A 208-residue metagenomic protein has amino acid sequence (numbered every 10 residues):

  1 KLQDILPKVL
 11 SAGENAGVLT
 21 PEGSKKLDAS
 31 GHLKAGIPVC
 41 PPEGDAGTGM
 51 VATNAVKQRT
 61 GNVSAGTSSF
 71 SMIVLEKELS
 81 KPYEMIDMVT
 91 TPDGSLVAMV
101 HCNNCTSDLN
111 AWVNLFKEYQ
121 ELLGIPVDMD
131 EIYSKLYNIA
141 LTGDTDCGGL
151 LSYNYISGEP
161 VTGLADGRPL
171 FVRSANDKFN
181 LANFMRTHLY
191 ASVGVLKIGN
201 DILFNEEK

Functional and structural regions predicted by a protein language model:
K1-Q3, L10-K208: Active-site core segments that coordinate phosphate-bearing ligands/cofactors across diverse enzyme families
